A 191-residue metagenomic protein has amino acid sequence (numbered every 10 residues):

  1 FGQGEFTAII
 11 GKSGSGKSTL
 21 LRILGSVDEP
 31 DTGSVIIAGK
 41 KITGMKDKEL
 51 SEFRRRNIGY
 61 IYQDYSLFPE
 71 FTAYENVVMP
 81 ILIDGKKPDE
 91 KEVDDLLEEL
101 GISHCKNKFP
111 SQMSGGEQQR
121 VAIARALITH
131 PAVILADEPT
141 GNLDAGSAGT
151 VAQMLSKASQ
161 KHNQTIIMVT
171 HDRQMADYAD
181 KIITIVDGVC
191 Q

Functional and structural regions predicted by a protein language model:
F1-Y178, I182-I185: ABC family nucleotide-binding domain
D187-Q191: Conserved switch/coupling elements of ABC/ABC-like ATPase nucleotide-binding domains
